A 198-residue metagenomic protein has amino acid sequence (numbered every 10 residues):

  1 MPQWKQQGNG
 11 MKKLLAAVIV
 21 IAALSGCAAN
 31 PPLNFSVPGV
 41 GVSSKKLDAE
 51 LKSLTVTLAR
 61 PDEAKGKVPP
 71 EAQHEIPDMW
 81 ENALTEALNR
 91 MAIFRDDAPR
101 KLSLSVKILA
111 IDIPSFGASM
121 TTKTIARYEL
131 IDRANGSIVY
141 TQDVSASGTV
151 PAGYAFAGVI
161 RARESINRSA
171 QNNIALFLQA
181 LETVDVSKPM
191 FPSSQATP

Functional and structural regions predicted by a protein language model:
M1-C27: Sec-dependent bacterial lipoprotein signal peptides
M1-P2, P99, I108, T121-T124 (+1 more regions): Extended alpha-helical regions
V18, A146, K188: Residues that line or immediately flank small-molecule/substrate-binding pockets and catalytic motifs
C27-N82, E182-P198: A structural "domain/chain start" motif
A28-G41, R90-A92, T149-P198: C-terminal/domain-edge helix-coil "capping" segments
A28-S36, M91-T141, G148-E164: Surface-exposed short loop/turn segments
Q73-P77, E81, G117-T121, V159-Q171: Solvent-exposed, acidic/flexible segments
P77, E81, T85-L88, I125 (+2 more regions): Extracytoplasmic/secreted envelope proteins and their assembly/folding machinery, especially bacterial periplasmic
